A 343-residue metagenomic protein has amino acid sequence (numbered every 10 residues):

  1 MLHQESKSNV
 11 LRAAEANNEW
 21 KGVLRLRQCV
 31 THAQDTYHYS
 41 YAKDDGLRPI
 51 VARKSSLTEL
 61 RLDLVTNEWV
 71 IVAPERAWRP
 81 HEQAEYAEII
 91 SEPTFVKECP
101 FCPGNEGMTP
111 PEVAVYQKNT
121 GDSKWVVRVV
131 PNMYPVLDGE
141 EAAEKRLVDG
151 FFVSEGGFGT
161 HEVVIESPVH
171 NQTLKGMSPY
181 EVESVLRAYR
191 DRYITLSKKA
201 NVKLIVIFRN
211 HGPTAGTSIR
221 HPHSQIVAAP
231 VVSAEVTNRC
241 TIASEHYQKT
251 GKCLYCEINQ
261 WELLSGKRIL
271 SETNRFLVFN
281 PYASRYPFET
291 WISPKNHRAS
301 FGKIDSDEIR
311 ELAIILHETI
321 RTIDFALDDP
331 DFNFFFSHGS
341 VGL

Functional and structural regions predicted by a protein language model:
L2-L343: HIT superfamily nucleotide-processing domains
